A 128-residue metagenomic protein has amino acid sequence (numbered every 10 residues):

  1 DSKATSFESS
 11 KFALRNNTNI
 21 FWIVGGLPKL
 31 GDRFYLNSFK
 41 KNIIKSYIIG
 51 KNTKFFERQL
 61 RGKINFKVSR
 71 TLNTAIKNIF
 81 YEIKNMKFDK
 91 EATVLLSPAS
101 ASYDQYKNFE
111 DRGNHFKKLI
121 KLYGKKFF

Functional and structural regions predicted by a protein language model:
S2-F7, K77-E82, Y103-Q105, F109-E110 (+1 more regions): Adenine nucleotide phosphate-binding catalytic loops in nucleotide-utilizing enzymes
S2-I43, R58: Nucleotide phosphate-binding/pyrophosphate-handling subdomain across enzymes that bind or process nucleotide phosphates
K11-L14, I76, F80, N114: Residues within alpha-helical segments
P28-K29, S100-S102: Conserved nucleotide-binding/hydrolysis micro-motifs of P-loop NTPases
L30-A92: C-terminal helical cap/extension that packs against the catalytic core of soluble nucleotide-cofactor enzymes
V94-A99: Short beta-strands and strand-loop turn motifs
F109, G113, L119-I120: C-terminal helical cap(s) of enzyme catalytic domains, especially alpha/beta-barrels
K117-F128: Short, flexible loop segments at boundaries between secondary-structure elements
